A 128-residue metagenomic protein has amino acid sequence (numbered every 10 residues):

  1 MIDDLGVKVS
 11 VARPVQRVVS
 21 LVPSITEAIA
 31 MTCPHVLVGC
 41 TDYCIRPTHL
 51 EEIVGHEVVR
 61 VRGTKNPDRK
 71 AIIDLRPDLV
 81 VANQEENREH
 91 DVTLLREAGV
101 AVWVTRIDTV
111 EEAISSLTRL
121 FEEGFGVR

Functional and structural regions predicted by a protein language model:
M1-R128: N-terminal ligand-binding lobe of clamshell/alpha-beta domains
